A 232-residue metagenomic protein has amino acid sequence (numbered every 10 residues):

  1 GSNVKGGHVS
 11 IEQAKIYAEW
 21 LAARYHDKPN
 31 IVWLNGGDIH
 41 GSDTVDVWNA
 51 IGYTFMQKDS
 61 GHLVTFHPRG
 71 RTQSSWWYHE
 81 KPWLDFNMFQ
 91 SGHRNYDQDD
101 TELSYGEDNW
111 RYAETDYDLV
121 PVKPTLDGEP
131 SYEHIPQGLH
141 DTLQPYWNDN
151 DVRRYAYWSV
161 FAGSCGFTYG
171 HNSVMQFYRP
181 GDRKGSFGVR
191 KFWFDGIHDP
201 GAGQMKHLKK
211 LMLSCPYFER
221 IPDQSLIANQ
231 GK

Functional and structural regions predicted by a protein language model:
G1-Q98, D108: Active-site mouth of glycoside hydrolases
N3, W76, Q137, Y178-R179: Short Asp/Glu-rich motifs
G6, S10, A14, T44 (+5 more regions): Residue-level preference for long, well-ordered alpha-helices that form the structural scaffold of enzyme catalytic
A22, G52, A113-Y117, A156: Short amphipathic alpha-helical segments and helix-helix/interface helices
R24-P29, Q57-D59, T115-K123, A162-S164: A structural motif corresponding to the C-terminal end of an alpha-helix and its immediate exit/capping segment
I31-N35, L63-F66, D85-F89, P124-Y132 (+2 more regions): Structural recognition of the beta-strand scaffold that forms the well-ordered cores of secreted hydrolase catalytic
S75, L84-L103, E107-N150: Active-site clefts of carbohydrate-active enzymes
P121-T125, E133-P136, V152-K232: Aromatic- and carboxylate-lined catalytic core of secreted/periplasmic carbohydrate-active enzymes
